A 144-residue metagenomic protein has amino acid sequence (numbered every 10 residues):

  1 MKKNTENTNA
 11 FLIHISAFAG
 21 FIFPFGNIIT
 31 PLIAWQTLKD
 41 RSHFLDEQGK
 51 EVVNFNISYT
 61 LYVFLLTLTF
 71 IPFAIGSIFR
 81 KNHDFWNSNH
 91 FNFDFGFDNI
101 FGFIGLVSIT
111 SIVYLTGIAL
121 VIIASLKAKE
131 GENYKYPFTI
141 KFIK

Functional and structural regions predicted by a protein language model:
M1-I57, I123-K144: Membrane-interface extramembranous regions at the lipid-water interface
F11-I28, N54-D84, D98-V121: Hydrophobic alpha-helical transmembrane segments in multi-pass membrane proteins
S88-F93: Extracytoplasmic/periplasmic ligand-binding sensor domains of two-pass membrane signal-transduction receptors
D94-S111, G131-K144: Repeat-unit-sized solenoid/scaffold elements
